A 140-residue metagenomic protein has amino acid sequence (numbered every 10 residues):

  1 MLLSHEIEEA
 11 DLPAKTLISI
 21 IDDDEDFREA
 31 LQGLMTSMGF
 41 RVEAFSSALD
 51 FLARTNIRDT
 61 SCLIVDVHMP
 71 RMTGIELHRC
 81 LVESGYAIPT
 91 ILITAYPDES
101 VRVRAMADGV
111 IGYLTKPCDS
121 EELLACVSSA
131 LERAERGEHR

Functional and structural regions predicted by a protein language model:
E25-E43: Two-component/phosphorelay signaling modules centered on CheY-like receiver
A44-C62: Acidic, metal-coordinating helix/loop segments flanking the phosphotransfer/catalytic sites of two-component signaling
S46-S47, T73-L77: Acidic catalytic/metal-coordinating carboxylates
M69: Receiver (REC) domain active-site loop signature in two-component systems and cognate sites in sensor histidine kinases
E76, P97-G112: Alpha4 helix (beta4-alpha4-beta5 surface) of REC/receiver domains from two-component response regulators
S100, C118-S128: C-terminal output helix
S128-R140: The C-terminal output helix
